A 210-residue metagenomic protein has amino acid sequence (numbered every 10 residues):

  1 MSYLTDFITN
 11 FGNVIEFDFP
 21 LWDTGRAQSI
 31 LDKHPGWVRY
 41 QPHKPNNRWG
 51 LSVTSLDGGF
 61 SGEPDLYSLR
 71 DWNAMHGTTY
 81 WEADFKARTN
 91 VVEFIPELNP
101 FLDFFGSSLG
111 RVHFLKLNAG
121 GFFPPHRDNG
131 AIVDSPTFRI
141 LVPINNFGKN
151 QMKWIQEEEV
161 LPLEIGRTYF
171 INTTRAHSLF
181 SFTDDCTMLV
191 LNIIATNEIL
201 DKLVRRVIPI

Functional and structural regions predicted by a protein language model:
M1-F104: Non-heme Fe(II)/2-oxoglutarate
F11, I155, E164, E198-K202: Catalytic phosphate/metal-binding cores of nucleic-acid and nucleotide-processing enzymes, i.e., regions that mediate
F114-D134: Conserved short histidine dyad/triad with adjacent acidic residue
K116, V133-K149: Short, conserved beta-strand element in jelly-roll/cupin
F138-I144, T168-F170, D184-K202: A short hydrophobic beta-strand segment most commonly corresponding to one strand of the jelly-roll/cupin
P143-E164: A short beta-strand-loop-beta hairpin characteristic of the jelly-roll/cupin
L161-A176: Conserved metal-binding segment of the jelly-roll/cupin
H177-T183: Asparagine-centered strand-capping/turn motif at beta-strand->loop junctions
